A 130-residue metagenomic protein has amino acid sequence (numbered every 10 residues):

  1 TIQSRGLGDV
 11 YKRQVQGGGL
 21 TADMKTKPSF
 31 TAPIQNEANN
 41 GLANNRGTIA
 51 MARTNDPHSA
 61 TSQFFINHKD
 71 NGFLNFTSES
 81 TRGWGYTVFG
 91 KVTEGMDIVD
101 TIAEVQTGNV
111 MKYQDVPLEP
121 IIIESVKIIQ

Functional and structural regions predicted by a protein language model:
S4-Q130: Cyclophilin-like peptidyl-prolyl cis-trans isomerases
